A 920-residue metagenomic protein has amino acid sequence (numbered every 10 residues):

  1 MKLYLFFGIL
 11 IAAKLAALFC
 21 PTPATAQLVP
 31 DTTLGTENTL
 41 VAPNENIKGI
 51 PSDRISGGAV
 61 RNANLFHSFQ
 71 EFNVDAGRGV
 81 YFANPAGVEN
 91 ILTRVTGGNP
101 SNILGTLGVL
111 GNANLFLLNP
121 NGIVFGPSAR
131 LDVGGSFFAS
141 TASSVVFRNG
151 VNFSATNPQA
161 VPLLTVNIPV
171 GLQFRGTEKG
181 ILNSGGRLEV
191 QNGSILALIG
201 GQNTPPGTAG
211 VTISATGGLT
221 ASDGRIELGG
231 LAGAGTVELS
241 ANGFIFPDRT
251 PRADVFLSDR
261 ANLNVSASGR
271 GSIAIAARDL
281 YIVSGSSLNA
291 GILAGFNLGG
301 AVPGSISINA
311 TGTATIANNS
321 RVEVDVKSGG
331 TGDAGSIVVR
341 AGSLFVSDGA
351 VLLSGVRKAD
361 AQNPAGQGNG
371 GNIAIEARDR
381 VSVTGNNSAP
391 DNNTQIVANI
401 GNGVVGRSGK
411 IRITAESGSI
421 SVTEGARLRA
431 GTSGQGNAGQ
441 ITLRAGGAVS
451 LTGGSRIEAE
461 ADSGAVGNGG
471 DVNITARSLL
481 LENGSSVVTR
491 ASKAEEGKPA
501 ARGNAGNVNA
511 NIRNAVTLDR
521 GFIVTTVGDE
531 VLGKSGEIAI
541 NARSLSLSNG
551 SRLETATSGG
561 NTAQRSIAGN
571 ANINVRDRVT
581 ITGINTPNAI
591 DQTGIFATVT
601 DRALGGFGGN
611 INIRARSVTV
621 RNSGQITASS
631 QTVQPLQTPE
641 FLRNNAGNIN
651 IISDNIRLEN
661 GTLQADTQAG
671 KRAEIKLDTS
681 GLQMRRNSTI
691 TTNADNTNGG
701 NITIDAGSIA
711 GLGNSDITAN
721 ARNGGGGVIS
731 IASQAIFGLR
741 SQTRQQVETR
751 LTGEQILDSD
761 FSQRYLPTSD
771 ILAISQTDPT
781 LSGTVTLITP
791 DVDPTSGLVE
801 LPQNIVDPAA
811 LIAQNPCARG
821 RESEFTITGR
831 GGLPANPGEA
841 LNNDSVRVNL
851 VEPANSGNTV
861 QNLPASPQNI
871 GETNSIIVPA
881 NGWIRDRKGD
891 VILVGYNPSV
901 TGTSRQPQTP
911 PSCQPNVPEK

Functional and structural regions predicted by a protein language model:
K2-K920: Extracellular and secretory-pathway beta-repeat/beta-biased strand scaffolds
